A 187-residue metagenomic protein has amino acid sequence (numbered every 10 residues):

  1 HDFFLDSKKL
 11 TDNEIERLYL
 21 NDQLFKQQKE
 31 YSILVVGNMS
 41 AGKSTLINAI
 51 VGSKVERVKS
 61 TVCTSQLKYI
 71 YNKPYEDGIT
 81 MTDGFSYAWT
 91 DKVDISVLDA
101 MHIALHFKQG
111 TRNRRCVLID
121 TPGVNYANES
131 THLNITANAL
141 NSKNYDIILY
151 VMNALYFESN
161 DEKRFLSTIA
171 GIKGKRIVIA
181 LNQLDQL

Functional and structural regions predicted by a protein language model:
H1-T11: Charged, amphipathic alpha-helical linker segments immediately N-terminal to NTP-binding catalytic cores
L10-N13, T80: N-terminal functional modules and adjacent low-complexity/disordered segments of proteins
Y19, F25-L187: Globular "head" domains of long coiled-coil molecular machines
